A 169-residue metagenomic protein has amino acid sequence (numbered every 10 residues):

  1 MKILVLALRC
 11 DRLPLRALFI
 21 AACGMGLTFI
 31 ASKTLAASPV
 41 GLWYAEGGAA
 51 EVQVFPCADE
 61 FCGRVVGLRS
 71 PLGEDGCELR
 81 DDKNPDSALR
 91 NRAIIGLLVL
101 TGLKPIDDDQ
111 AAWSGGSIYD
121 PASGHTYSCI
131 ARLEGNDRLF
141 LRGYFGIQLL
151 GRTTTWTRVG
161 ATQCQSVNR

Functional and structural regions predicted by a protein language model:
I3-A22: Bacterial N-terminal signal peptides that target proteins for export
A31-S32: N-terminal signal peptide c-region/cleavage motif recognized by signal peptidases
A37-E51, R152-A161: K/E-rich alpha-helical interaction surfaces of small helical-bundle regulatory domains
V40, G48-S128: Central antiparallel beta-sheet cores of small beta-barrel/beta-sandwich binding domains
G47, P56-A58, V65-G67, L133-G135 (+2 more regions): A mature extracytoplasmic/lumenal domain signature
D107, G135-D137: Residue-level recognition of beta-strand termini and adjacent short loop/turns
F145-R169: Edge beta-strand at a domain terminus
